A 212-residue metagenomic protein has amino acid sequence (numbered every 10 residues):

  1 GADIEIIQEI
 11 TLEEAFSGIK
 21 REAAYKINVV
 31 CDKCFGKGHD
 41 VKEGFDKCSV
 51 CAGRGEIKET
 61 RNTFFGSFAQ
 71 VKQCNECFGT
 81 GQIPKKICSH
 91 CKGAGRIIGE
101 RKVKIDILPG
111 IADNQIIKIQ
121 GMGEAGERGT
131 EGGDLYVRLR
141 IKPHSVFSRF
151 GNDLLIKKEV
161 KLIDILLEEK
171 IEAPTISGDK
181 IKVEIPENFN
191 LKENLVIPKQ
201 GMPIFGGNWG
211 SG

Functional and structural regions predicted by a protein language model:
G1-K20, Q82-H90, A94-G212: Charged, often glycine-enriched C-terminal and inter-domain segments that act as flexible interaction/assembly
I4-I98: Cys/His-rich Zn2+-binding cysteine-cluster or related metal-binding knuckle/ribbon modules and their
